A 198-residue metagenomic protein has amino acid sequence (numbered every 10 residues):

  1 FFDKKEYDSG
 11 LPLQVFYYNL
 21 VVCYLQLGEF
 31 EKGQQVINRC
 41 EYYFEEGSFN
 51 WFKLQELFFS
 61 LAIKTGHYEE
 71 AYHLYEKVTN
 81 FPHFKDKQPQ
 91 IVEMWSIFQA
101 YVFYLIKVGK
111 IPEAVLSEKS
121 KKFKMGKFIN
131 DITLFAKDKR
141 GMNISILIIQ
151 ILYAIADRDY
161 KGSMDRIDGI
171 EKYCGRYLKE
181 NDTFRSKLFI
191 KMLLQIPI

Functional and structural regions predicted by a protein language model:
F1, L25-N38, K64-N80, V115-F128: Helix-turn-helix repeat elements of alpha-solenoid scaffolds
F1-Y43: Internal metal/ion-chelating core segments
F2-G10, N38-N50, E76-P89, K119-F123 (+2 more regions): Solenoid-like repeat scaffolds
P12-N19, K53-K64, M94-L105, S145-I149 (+2 more regions): "A position-specific structural signal for the A-helix of alpha-solenoid helical repeats
V22-F30, L61-A71, Q99-L116, D157-Y160 (+1 more regions): Alpha-helical linker/edge segments of TPR/alpha-solenoid repeat scaffolds and analogous pre-/post-domain helices
E56, I132-I146, L178-L194: Charged/polar, low-hydrophobicity segments characteristic of intrinsically disordered regions and flexible loops
F81-F84, Q88-V92, F98-I106, L116-F128 (+2 more regions): Glycine- and acidic-residue-rich phosphate-binding/metal-coordinating active-site segment common to enzymes that handle
V115-K119, K161-I198: C-terminal non-catalytic interaction modules
